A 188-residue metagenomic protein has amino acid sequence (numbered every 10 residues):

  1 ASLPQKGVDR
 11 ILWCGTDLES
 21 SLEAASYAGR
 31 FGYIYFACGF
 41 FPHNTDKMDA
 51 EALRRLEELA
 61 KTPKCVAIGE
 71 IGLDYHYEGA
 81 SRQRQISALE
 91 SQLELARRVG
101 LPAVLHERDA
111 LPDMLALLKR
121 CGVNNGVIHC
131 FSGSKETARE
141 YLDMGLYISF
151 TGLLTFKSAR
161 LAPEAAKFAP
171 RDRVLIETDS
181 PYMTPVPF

Functional and structural regions predicted by a protein language model:
A1-F188: Mid-domain alpha/beta scaffold segments of enzyme catalytic cores
